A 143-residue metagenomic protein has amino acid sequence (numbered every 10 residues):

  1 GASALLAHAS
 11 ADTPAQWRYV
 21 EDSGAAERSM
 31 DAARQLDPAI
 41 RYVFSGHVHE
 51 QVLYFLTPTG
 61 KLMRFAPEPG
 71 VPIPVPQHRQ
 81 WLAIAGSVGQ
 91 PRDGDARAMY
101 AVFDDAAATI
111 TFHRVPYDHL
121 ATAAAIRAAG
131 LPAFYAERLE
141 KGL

Functional and structural regions predicted by a protein language model:
G1-F44, V48-K61: Conserved catalytic scaffold of divalent metal-dependent phosphoesterases
P58-L143: Acidic, His/Gly-rich catalytic cores of divalent-metal-dependent hydrolytic chemistry
